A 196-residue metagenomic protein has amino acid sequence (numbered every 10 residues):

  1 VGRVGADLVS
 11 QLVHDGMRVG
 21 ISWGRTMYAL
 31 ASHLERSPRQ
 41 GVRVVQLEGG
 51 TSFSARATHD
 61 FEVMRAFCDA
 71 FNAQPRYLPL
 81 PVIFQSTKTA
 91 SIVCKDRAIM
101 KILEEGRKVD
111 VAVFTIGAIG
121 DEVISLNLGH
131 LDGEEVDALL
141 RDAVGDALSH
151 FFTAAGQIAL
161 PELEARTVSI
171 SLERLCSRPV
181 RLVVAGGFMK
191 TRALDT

Functional and structural regions predicted by a protein language model:
V1-G20, S32-G41, F53-A57: HTH-adjacent hinge/linker in prokaryotic transcriptional regulators
G20-I21, V111: Short, hydrophobic/glycine-enriched beta-strand segments
I21-T26, V184-G187: Glycine-rich beta-strand-to-loop/alpha-helix junction loops that act as flexible
T26-Q40, I124-D137: Short Gly/Thr/Asp-enriched flexible loops that form oxyanion-binding sites at enzyme active sites
R43-G49: Catalytic or ion-translocation cores adjacent to nucleophile or general acid/base/metal-coordination motifs in diverse
G50-T196: Conserved phosphate- and dinucleotide-binding cores of soluble alpha/beta proteins, encompassing both enzyme active
